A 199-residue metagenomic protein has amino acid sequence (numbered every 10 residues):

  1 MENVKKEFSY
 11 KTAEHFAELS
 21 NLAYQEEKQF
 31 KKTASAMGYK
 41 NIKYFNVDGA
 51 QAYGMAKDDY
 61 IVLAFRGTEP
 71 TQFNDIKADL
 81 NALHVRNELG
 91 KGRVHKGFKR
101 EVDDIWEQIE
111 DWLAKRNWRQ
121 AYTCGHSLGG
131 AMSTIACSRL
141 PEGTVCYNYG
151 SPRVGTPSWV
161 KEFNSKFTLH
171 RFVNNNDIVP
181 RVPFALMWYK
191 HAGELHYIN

Functional and structural regions predicted by a protein language model:
M1-C124, L128-N199: Non-catalytic, mobile gating and regulatory segments of ester bond hydrolases
